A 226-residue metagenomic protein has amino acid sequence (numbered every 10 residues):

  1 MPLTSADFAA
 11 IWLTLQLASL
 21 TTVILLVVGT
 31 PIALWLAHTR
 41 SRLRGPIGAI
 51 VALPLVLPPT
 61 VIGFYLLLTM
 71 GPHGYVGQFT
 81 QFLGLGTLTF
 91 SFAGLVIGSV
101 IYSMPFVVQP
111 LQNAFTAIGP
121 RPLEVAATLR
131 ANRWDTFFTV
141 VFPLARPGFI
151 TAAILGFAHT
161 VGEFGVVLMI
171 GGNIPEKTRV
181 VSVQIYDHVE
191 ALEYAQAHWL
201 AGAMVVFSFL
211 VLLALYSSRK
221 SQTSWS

Functional and structural regions predicted by a protein language model:
M1, G63-V100, I170-I174: Membrane-interfacial helix termini and adjacent extracytoplasmic/periplasmic loops of multi-pass transporters
M1-A9, I170-F209, L213: Interhelical loop and adjacent transmembrane-helix boundary motif in polytopic membrane transport permeases
M1-V23, H38-S41, T80-L85, D187-A195: Periplasmic/extracellular loop-to-transmembrane helix junction in inner-membrane transport proteins
L20-V51, F64-L66, F79, A114-L123 (+3 more regions): Transmembrane-helix boundary motif in ABC transporter permease subunits
V23, F106-L111, F115, G119 (+1 more regions): Transmembrane alpha-helices
L57-G63: Transmembrane alpha-helices and adjacent helix-loop boundaries
P72, F149-D187: Non-cytoplasmic
Q112-L123, A127-T128, Y194, H198-S226: C-terminal transmembrane helix and the adjacent membrane-cytosol boundary/short C-terminal tail of inner/organellar
